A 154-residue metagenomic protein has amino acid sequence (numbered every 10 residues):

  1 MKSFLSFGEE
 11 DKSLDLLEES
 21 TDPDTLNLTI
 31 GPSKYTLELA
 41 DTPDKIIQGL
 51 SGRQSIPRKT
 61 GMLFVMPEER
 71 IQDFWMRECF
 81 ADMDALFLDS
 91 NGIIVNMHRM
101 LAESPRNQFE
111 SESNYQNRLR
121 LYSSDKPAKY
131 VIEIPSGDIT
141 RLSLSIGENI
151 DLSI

Functional and structural regions predicted by a protein language model:
M1-E10: Short acidic, low-complexity intrinsically disordered linear motifs used for protein-protein interactions
D11-I154: Compact, glycine-rich, soluble single-domain proteins
